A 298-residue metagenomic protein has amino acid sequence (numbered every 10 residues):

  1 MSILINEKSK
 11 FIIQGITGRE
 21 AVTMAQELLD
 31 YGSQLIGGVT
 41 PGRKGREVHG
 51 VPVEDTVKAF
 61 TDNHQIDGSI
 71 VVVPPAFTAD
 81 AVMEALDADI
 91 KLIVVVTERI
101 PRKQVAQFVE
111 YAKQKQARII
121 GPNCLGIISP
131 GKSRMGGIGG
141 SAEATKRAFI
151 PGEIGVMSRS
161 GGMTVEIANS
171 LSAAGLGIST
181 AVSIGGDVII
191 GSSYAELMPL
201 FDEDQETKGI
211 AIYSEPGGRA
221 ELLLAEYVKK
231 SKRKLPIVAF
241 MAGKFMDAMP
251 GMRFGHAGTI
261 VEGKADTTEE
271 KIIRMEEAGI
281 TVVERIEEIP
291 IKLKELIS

Functional and structural regions predicted by a protein language model:
M1-S298: Catalytic-core regions of core metabolic enzymes, especially those transforming organic acids/acyl-group intermediates
